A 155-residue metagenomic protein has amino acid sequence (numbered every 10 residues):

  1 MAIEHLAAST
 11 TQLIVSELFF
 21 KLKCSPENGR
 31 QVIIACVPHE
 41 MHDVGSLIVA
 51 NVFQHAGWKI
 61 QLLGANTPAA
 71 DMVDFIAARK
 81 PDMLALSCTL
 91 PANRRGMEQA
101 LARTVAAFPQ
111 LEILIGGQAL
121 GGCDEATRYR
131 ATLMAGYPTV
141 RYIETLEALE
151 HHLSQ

Functional and structural regions predicted by a protein language model:
M1-C24: Long amphipathic alpha-helical segments
R30-V32: Conserved hydrophobic helix-helix packing surfaces used for dimerization/oligomerization
C36-V44, T127-R128: Active-site-adjacent loop and "lid" segments of alpha/beta metabolic enzymes
H42-L47, M97: Short glycine/serine/threonine-rich phosphate/pyrophosphate-binding segments that cradle anionic phosphate groups
L47-Q61: Short helix-loop-beta junction
K59-A69: A short glycine-rich beta-strand->turn/loop micro-motif centered on a GG-aromatic cluster
T67-Y129: Cofactor-cradling patches in redox/metallo enzymes
Q118-Q155: Peripheral docking tails and interdomain loops at the edges of cofactor- or intermediate-handling domains
